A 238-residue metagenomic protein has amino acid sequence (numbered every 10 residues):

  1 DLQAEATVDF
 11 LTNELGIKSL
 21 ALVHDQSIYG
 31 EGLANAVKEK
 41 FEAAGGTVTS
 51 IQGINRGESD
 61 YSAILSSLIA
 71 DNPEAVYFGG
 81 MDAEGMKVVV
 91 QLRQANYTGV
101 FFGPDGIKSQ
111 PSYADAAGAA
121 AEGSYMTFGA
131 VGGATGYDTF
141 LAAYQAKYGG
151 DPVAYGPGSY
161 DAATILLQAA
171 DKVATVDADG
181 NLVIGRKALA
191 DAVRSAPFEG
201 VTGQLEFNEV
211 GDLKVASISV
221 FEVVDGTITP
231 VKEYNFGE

Functional and structural regions predicted by a protein language model:
D1-E238: Extracytosolic ligand-binding ectodomains
